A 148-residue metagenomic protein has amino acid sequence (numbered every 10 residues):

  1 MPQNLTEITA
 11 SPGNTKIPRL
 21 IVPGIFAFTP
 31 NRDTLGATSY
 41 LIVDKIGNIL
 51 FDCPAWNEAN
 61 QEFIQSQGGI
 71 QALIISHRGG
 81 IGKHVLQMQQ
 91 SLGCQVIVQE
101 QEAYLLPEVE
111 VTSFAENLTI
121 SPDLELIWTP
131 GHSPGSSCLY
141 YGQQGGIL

Functional and structural regions predicted by a protein language model:
P2-F63, V109-L148: Catalytic core of the metallo-beta-lactamase
A55-P122: Active-site HxH/HxHxD metal-binding segment of metal-dependent hydrolases
